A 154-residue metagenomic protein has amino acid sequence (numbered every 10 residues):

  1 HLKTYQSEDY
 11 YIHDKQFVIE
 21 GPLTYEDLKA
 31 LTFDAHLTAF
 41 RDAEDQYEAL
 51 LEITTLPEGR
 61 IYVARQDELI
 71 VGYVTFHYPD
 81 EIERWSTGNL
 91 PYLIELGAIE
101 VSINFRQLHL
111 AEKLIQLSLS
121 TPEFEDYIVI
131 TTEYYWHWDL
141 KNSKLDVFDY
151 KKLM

Functional and structural regions predicted by a protein language model:
H1-E52, L56, I61-R65: Short amphipathic alpha-helix that is part of the acyltransferase structural core
F40-I94, I99: A conserved beta-strand-loop-helix scaffold within acyl/acetyltransferase catalytic domains
A43-E48, E112-L117, D146-L153: Well-ordered, non-membrane alpha-helical segments in soluble/globular domains
R65-L69, S120-E125: Secondary-structure boundary elements
N89-L96, K144-M154: Glycine-rich, flexible loop segments associated with nucleotide phosphate handling
I99-N104, E133: Short strand-loop junctions, especially beta-strand C-caps/beta-turns that link beta-sheets to coils or alpha-helices
V101, Q107-T121: Conserved acetyl-CoA-binding loop-helix of GNAT-fold acetyltransferases
P122-D149: Conserved GNAT acetyl-CoA-binding A-motif
